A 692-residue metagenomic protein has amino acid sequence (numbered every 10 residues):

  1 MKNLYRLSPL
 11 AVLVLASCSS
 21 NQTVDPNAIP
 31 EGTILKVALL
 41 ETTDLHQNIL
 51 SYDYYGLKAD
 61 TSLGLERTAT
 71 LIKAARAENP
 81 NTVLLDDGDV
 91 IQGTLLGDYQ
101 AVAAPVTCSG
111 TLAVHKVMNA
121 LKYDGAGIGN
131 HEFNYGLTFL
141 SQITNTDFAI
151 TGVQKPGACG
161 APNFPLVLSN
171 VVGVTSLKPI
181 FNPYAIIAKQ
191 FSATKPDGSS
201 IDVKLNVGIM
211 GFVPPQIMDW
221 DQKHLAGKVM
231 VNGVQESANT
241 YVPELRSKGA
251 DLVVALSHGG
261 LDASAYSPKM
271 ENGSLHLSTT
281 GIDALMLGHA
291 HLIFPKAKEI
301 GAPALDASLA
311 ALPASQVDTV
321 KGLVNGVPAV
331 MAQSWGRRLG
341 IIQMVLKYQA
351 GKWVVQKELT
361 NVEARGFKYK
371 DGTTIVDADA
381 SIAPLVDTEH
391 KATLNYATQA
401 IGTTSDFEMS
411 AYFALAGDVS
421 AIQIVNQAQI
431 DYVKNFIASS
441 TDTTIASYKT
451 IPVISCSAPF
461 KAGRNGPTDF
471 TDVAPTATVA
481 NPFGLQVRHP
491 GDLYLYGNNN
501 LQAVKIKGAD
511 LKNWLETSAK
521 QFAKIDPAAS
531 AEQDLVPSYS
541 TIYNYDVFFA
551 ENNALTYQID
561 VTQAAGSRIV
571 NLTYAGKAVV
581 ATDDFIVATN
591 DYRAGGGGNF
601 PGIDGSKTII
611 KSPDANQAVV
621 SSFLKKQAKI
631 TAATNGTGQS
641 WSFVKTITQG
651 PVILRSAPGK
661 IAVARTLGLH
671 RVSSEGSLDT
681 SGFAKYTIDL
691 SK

Functional and structural regions predicted by a protein language model:
K2-L10: Sec-dependent signal peptide recognition, specifically the positively charged N-region followed immediately by
L13, L121, L205, K248 (+7 more regions): Structured loop/turn residues at beta-strand edges in well-structured enzyme cores
L15-S17: C-terminal motif of bacterial Sec signal peptides marking the signal peptidase cleavage site
S19-P26, S612, A633: Intrinsically disordered, low-complexity segments of exported/surface proteins
N21-V354, E358-T360: Acidic, metal/ion-coordinating pockets
P30, L35-A38, T43-D53, V83 (+10 more regions): Solvent-exposed loop/linker segments at secondary-structure transitions that flank or connect catalytic domains
G605, I609-K692: Terminal regions of secretory-pathway proteins
